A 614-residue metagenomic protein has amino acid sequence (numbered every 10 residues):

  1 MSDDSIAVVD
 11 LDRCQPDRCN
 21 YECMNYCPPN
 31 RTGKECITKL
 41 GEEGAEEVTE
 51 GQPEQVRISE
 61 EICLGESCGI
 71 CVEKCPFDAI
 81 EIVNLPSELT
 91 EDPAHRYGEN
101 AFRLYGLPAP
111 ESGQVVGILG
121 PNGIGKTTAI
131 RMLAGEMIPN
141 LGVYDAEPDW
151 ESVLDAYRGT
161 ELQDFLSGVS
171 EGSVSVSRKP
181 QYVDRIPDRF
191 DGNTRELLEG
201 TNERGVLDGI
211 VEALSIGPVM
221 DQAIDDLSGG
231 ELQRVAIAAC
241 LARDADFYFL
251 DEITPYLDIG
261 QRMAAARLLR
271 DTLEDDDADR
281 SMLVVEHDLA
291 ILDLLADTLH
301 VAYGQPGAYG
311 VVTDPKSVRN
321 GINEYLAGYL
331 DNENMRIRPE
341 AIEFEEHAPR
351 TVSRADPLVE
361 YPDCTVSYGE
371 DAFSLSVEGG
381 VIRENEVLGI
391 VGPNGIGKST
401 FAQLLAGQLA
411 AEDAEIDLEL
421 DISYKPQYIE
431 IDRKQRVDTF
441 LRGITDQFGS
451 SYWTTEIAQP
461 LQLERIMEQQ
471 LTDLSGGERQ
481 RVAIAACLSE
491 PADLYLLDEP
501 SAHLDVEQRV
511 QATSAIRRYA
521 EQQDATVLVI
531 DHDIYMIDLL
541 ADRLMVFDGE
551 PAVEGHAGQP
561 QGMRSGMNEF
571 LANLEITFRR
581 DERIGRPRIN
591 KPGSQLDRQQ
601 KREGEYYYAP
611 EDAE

Functional and structural regions predicted by a protein language model:
S2-D17, N25, I37-P53, R57 (+8 more regions): Pre-NBD coupling/linker segments of ABC/ABC-like ATPases
E111, L268-V284, A515-V529: Conserved catalytic loops of ABC-family nucleotide-binding domains
E111-P121, T127-E203, D288-R319, I382-G395 (+2 more regions): ABC ATPase nucleotide-binding domain signature region
A223, E252-I253, G260, E499-P500 (+1 more regions): Walker B catalytic motif
A223-L227, E231, Q470-L474, E478: Conserved ABC ATPase signature
I237, A265, I484, A512: Hydrophobic anchor residue at the start of the ABC signature
F247-F249, D493-L496: Walker B motif beta-strand of ABC-family P-loop ATPases
